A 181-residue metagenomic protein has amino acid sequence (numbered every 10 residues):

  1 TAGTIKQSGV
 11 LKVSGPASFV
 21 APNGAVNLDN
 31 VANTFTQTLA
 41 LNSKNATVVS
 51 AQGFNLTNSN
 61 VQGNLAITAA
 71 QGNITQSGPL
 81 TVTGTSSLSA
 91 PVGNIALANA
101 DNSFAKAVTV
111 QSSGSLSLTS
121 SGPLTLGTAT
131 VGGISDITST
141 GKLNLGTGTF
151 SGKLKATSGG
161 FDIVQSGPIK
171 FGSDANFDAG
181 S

Functional and structural regions predicted by a protein language model:
T1-S181: Extracellular lectin-like interaction modules
